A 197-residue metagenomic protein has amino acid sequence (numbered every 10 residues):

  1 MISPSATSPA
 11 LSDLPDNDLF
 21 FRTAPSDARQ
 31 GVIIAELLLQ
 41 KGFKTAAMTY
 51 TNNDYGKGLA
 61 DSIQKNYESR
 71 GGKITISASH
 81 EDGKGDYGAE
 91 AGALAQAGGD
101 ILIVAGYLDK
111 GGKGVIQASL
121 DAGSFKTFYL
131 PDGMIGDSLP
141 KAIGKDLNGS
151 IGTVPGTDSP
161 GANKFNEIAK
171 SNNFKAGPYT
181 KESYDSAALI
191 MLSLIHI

Functional and structural regions predicted by a protein language model:
M1-A78, T127-N148: Extracytoplasmic ligand/sensor domains, especially the bilobed periplasmic-binding protein
T23-T45, D86-G88, G111-G112, G156-K164 (+1 more regions): Hydrophobic alpha-helical segments within soluble ligand-binding/sensing domains
F43, G99-D100, S124: Short, high-confidence coil segments that cap the C-terminus of an alpha-helix and link into the following beta-strand
S62, E90, G114-S119, K141-A142: A short acidic, amphipathic alpha-helical/loop segment
I101-A122: Hydrophobic alpha-helical
A118-A187, I195: Extracellular/periplasmic periplasmic-binding protein-like sensory domains
